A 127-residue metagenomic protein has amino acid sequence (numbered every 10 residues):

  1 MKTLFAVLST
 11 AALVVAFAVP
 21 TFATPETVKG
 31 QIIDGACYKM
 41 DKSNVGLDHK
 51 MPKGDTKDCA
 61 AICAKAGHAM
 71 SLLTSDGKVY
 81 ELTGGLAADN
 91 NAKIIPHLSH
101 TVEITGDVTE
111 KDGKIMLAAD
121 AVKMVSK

Functional and structural regions predicted by a protein language model:
M1-A11: Bacterial N-terminal signal peptides that target proteins for export
S9, V14, K29-I32: Short, functionally important structural connectors and interaction interfaces within domains
V14-A23: Sec/Tat signal peptide C-region and signal peptidase I cleavage site
F22-K127: Mature soluble domains of exported/periplasmic/lumenal proteins and thiol-rich metal-chelating peptides
